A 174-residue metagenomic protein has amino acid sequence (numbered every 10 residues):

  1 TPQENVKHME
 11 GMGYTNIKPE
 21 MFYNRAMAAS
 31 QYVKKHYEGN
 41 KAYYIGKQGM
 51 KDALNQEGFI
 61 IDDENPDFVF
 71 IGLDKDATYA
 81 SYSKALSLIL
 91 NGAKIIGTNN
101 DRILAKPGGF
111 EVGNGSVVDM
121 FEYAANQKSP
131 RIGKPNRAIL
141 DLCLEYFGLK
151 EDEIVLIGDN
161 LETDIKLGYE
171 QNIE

Functional and structural regions predicted by a protein language model:
T1-D62: Active-site phosphate-binding/coordination module
Q3-E20, N91, P107-E122: Substrate-recognition/cap helix-loop segment adjacent to the acidic, metal-dependent catalytic center of Asp-based
S30, M50-L54, I139-L142, D159-E174: Acidic, divalent-metal-coordinating active-site segment for phosphoryl/phosphodiester hydrolysis, typified by short
Y43-Y44, F68-G72, I96, V155-I157: Structural motif
N55, I61-D62, Y79-D101: A short, gly/pro- and small-residue-rich
D63-A80: Short, well-ordered secondary-structure micro-motifs within conserved domains or adaptor modules
T98-P135: Glycine/Thr-rich beta-alpha phosphate-binding loop at enzyme active sites
S129-K166: Conserved Lys-Pro-Asp/Glu-containing loop-to-beta segment of HAD-superfamily phosphomonoesterases, centered on
